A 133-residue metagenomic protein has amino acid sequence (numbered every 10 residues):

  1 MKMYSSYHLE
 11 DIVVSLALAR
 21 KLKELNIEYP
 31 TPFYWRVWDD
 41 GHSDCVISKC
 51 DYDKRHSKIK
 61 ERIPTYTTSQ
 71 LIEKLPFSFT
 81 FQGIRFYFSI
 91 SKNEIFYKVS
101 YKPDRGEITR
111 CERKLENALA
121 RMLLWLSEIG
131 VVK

Functional and structural regions predicted by a protein language model:
K2, Y7, E107, G130-V131: Intrinsically disordered, low-complexity regulatory segments in tyrosine-phosphorylation signaling proteins
K2-D39: Extreme N-terminal leader/activation tails
D11, E61-T65, I108-E116: Intrinsic-disorder-associated interaction segments
S15, T68, E116-L119: Short amphipathic alpha-helical segments that mediate assembly, nucleic-acid/protein binding, or membrane association
R20, E24, E28, G41-E107: N-terminal segment of the canonical double-stranded RNA-binding domain
R36, T68-L71, V132: Short amphipathic alpha-helical leader/targeting segments
D39-H42, I129: Short, isolated positions within intrinsically disordered regulatory regions of eukaryotic proteins
K92-G130: Short, compact, well-ordered microdomains
